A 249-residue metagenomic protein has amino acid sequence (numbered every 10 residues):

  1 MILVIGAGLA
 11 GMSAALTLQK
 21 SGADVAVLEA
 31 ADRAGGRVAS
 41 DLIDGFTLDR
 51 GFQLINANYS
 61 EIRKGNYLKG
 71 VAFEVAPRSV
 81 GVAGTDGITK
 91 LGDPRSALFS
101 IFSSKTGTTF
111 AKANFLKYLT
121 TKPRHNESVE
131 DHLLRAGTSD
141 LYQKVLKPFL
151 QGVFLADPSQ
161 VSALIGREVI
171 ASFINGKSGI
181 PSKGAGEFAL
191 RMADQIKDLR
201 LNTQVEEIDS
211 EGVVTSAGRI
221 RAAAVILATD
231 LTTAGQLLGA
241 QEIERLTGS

Functional and structural regions predicted by a protein language model:
M1-V27: N-terminal Rossmann-like FAD-binding beta1-loop-alpha1 element of flavoenzymes
A10, R33, T232: Conserved Rossmann-like nucleotide-cofactor binding loop
Q19-I43: Glycine-rich FAD pyrophosphate-binding loop
D41-K64: N-terminal glycine-rich dinucleotide-binding loop that anchors FAD/FMN and/or NAD(P) in oxidoreductases
N58-G166, I170-N175: Mobile amphipathic helical/loop "lid" adjacent to a hydrophobic cofactor/ligand pocket
R167-E211: Helical element adjacent to the flavin cofactor pocket in flavoenzyme catalytic cores
S210, V214-S249: Central helical "cap/lid" subdomain
